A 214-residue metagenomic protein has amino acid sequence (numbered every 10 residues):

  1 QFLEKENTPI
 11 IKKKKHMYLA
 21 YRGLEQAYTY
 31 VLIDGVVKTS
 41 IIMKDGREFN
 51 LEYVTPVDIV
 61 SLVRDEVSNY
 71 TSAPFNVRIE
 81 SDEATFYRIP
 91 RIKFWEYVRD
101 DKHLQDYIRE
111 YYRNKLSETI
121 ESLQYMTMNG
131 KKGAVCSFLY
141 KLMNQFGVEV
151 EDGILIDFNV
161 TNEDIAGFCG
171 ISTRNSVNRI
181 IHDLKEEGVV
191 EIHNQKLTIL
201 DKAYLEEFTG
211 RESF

Functional and structural regions predicted by a protein language model:
Q1-D34: Regulatory nucleotide-sensing modules
E6, E52-E110, S117: Cyclic-nucleotide recognition modules
P9, Y18, V36-I41, I59 (+1 more regions): Short beta-strand segments in beta-sandwich/barrel cores
A27-S40, D45, P56-V57: Glycine- and acidic-residue-biased ligand/ion/polar-headgroup-sensing regions
L32, V54-T55, I89, V160 (+1 more regions): A conserved hydrophobic position in a structured secondary element of the catalytic/binding core that shapes
H103-C169: Polybasic "coupling" helices that flank or enter modular domains
L142-F214: Phosphate-/nucleic-acid-contacting segments
